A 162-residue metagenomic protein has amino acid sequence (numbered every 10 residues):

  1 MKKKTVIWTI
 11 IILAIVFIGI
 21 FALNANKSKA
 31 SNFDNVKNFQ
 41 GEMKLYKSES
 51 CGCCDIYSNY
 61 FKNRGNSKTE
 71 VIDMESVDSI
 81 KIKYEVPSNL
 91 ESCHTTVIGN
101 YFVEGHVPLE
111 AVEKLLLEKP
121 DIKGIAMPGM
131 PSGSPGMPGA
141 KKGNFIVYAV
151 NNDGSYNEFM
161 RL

Functional and structural regions predicted by a protein language model:
M1-T5: Positively charged n-region of N-terminal signal peptides that target proteins for export
W8-F21: Hydrophobic membrane-insertion alpha-helices, especially the h-region of bacterial N-terminal signal peptides
F21-A30: Hydrophobic single-pass membrane-insertion segments
N35-N63: Local sequence-structure signature of Cys/Sec-based thiol-disulfide redox active-site neighborhoods
E42-K44, S67-K68, G99-F102: Short active-site oxyanion
S50, Y57, D73-S76, P108-V112: Stable alpha-helical elements in mature extracytoplasmic
S58-D78: Conserved helix-turn-beta segment immediately C-terminal to the redox Cys motif in thioredoxin-like folds
I82-K83, N89-L162: Thiol/selenol-based redox catalytic cores and closely related redox-interacting motifs
